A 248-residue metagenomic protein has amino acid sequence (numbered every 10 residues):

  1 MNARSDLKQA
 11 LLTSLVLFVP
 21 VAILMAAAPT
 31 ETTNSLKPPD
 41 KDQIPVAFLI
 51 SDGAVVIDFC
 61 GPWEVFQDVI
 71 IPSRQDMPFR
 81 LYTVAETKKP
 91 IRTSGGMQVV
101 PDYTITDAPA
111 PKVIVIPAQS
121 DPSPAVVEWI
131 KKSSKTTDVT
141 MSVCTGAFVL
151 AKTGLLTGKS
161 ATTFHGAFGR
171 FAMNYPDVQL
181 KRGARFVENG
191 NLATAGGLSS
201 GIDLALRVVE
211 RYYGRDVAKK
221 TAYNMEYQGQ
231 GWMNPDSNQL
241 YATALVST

Functional and structural regions predicted by a protein language model:
N2-S14: Bacterial N-terminal signal peptides that target proteins for export
D6, P20-T140, A147-K152, T157-G158 (+5 more regions): Extended, subdomain-level signal for the structured scaffold at the beginning of enzyme domains
T163-H165: Class I SAM-dependent methyltransferase SAM-binding "motif I" and its flanking Rossmann-like core
A184-N189: Short linear capping/connector segments at secondary-structure termini
G190-G197: A short glycine-threonine-serine/GTX helix/turn-capping micro-motif
